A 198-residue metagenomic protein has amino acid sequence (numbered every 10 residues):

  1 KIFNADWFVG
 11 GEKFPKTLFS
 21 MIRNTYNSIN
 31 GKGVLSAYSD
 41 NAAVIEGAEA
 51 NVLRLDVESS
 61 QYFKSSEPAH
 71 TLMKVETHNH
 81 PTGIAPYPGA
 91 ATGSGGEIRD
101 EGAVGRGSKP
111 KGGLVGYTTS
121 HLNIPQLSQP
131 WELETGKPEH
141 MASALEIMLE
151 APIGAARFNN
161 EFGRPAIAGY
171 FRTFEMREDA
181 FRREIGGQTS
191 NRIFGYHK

Functional and structural regions predicted by a protein language model:
K1-K198: Long, structured ligand/cofactor-binding scaffold of large enzymes
